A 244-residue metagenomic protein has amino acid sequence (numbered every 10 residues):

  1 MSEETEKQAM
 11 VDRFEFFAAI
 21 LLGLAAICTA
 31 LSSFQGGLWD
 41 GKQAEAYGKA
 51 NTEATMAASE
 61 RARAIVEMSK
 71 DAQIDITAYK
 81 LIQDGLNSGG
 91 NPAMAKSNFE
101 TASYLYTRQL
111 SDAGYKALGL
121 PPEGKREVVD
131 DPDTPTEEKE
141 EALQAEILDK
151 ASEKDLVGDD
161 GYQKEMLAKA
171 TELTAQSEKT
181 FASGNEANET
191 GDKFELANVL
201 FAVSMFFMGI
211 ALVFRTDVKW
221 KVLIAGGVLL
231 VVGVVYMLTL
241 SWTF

Functional and structural regions predicted by a protein language model:
S2-K42, D192-F244: Alpha-helical transmembrane segments and their immediate juxtamembrane boundary regions in integral membrane proteins
I27, L31-F34, A54-A57, R61-A64 (+3 more regions): A structural signal for well-ordered alpha-helices, especially hydrophobic packing surfaces of coiled-coils
G36-T55: Alpha-helical transmembrane signal-anchor/signal-peptide segments
G37-D40, A57, A64, D71 (+3 more regions): Hydrophobic alpha-helical elements and their junctions with loops/disorder across both membrane and soluble proteins
A46-G48, T52, A78, I82 (+2 more regions): Generic alpha-helical propensity signal that fires on short helical segments and nearby coil/disordered stretches
T52-S177: Long, solvent-exposed extracytoplasmic domains/loops
G158, Y162-I210: Soluble extracytoplasmic domains of inner/organellar membrane proteins
